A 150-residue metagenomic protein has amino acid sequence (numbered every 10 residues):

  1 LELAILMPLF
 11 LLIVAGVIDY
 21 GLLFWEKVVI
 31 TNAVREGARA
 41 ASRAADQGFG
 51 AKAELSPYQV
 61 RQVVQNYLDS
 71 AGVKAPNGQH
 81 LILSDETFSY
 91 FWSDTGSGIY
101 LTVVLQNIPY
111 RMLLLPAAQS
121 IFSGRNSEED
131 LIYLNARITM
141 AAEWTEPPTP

Functional and structural regions predicted by a protein language model:
L1-L68: Alpha-helical assembly-interface signal, strongest on the long, hydrophobic N-terminal helix that forms
A40-P150: Short, conserved structural patches
